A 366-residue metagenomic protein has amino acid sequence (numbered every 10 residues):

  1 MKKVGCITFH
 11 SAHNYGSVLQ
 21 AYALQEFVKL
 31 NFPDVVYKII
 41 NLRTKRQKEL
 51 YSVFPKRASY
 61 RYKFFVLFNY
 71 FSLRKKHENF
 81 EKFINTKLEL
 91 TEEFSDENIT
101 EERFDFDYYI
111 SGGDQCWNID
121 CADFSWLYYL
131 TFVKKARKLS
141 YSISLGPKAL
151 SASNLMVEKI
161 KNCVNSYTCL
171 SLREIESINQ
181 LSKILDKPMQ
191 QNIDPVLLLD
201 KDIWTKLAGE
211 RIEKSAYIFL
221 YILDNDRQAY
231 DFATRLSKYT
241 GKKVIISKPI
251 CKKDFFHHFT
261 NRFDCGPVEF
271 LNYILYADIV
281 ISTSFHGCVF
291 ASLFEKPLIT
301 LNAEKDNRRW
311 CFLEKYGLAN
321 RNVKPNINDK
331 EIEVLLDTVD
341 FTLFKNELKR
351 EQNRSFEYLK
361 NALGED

Functional and structural regions predicted by a protein language model:
M1-D366: Active-site anion-handling motifs in enzyme catalytic cores
